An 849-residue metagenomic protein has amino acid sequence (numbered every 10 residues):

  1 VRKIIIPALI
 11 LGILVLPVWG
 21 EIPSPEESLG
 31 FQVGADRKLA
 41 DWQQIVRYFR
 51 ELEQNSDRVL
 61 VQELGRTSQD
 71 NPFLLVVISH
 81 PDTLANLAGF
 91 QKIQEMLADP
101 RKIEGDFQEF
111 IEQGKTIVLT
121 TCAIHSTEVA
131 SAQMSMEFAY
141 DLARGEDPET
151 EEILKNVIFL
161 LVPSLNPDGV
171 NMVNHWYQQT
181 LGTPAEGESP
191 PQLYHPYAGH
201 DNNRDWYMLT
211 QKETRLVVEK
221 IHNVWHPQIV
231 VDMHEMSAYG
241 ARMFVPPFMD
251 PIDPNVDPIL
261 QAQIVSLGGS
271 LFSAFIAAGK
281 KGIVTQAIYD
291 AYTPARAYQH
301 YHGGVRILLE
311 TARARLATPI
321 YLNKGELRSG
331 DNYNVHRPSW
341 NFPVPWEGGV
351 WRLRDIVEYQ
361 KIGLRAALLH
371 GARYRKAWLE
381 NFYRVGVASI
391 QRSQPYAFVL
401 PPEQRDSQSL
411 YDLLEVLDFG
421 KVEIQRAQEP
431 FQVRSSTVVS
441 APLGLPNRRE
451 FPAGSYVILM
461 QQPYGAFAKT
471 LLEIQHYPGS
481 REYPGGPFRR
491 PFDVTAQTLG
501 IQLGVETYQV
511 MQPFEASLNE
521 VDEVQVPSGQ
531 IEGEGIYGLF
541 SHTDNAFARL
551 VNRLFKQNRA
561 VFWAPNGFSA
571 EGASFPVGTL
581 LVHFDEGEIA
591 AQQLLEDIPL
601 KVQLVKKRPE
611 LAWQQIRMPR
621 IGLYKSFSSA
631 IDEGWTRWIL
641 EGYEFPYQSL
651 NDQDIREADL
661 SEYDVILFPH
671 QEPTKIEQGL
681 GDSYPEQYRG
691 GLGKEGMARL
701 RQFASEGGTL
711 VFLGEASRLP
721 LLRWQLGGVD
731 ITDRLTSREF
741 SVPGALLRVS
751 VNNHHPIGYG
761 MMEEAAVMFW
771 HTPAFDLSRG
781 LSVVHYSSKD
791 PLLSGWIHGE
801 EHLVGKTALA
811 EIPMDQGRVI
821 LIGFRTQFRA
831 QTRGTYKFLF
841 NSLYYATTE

Functional and structural regions predicted by a protein language model:
V1-I4: Positively charged n-region of N-terminal signal peptides that target proteins for export
P7-P17: Bacterial N-terminal signal peptides
E21-I158, R204-D205, T210-K212, L216 (+5 more regions): Intrinsic-disorder/low-complexity accessory segments
R101-F107, E112-G114, T121, N166-N174 (+3 more regions): Well-ordered mid-protein domain cores that form the structural environment of catalytic cofactors
A139-L142, N156-Q178: Carboxylate/His-rich catalytic cores and anion/metal-binding grooves
V162-N166, Y177, D232-G240, A716-S717: Short, solvent-exposed turn/loop segments enriched in Gly/Ser/Thr/Pro and often Arg
D168-N171, P190-H200, L209-I221, H226: Substrate-binding cleft of carbohydrate-active enzyme catalytic domains
G187-M208, V230-F248: Core alpha/beta catalytic barrel or barrel-like domain that forms the active/cofactor pocket in diverse metabolic
